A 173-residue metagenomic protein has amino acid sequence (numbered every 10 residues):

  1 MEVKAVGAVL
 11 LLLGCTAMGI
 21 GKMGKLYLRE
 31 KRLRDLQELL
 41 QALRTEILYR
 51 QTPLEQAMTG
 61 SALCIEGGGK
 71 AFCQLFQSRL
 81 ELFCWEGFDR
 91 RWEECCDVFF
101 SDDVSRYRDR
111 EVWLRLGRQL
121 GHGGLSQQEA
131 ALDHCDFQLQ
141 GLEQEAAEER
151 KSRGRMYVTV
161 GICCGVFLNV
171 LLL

Functional and structural regions predicted by a protein language model:
M1-V9, F100, R106: Acidic, low-complexity proline/glycine-rich segments
V3, L26-R29, A147-R150: Membrane-interfacial loop-to-transmembrane-helix junctions in polytopic alpha-helical membrane proteins
G7-M18, E145-L173: Bilayer-spanning, highly hydrophobic alpha-helical transmembrane segments
G7-R79: Juxtamembrane/interface alpha-helical elements of multi-pass membrane proteins
C15-K22, L36, W92, E111 (+3 more regions): Generic signal for short, ordered secondary-structure residues within or immediately flanking folded domains
K31, D35, V104-R108, A131: A generic short alpha-helical patch detector that favors 3-5-residue windows in or near N-terminal regions
E46, Q51-G123: Glycine- and small-hydrophobic-enriched helix-loop-helix hairpins
R115, Q119-I162: Membrane-interface, cytosolic juxtamembrane amphipathic helix immediately N-terminal to a transmembrane helix, enriched
